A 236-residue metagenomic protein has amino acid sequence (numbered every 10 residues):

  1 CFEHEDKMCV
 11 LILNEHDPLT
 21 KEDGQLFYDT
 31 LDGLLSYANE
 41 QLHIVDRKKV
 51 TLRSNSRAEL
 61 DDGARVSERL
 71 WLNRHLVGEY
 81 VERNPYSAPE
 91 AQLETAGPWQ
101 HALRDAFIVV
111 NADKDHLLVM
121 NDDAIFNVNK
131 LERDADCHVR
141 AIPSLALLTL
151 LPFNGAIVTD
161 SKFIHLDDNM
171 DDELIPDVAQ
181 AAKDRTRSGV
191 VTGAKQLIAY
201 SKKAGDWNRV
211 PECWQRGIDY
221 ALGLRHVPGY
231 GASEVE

Functional and structural regions predicted by a protein language model:
F2-E90: A structured, charge-rich N-terminal accessory region that forms the first stable segment of a protein and links
P89-Q92, S144-L145: Short coil-to-beta transition motif at edge beta-strands of beta-rich domains
G97, H101-D113: Structural detector for short beta-strands of small beta-barrel domains
D115-V119: Short aromatic-glycine-enriched beta-strand elements
N121-D122, S161: Residue-level recognition of conserved beta-strand positions in structured domain cores
A124-E132: A short macromolecule-binding patch
E132-T149: Short nucleic-acid-contacting surface segments enriched for D/E, G, S/T with interspersed K/R
L145-L147, P152-E236: Mixed-charge (acidic/basic) macromolecular-recognition segments
